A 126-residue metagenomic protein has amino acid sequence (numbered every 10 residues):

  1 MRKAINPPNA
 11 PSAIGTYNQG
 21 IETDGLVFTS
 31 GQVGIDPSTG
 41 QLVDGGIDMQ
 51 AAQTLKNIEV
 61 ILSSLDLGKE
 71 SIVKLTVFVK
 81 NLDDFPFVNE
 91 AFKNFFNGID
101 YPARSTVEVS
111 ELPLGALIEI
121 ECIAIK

Functional and structural regions predicted by a protein language model:
R2-K126: Short, polar/acidic, helix-capping and beta-turn segments at strand->helix junctions that line the mouths
